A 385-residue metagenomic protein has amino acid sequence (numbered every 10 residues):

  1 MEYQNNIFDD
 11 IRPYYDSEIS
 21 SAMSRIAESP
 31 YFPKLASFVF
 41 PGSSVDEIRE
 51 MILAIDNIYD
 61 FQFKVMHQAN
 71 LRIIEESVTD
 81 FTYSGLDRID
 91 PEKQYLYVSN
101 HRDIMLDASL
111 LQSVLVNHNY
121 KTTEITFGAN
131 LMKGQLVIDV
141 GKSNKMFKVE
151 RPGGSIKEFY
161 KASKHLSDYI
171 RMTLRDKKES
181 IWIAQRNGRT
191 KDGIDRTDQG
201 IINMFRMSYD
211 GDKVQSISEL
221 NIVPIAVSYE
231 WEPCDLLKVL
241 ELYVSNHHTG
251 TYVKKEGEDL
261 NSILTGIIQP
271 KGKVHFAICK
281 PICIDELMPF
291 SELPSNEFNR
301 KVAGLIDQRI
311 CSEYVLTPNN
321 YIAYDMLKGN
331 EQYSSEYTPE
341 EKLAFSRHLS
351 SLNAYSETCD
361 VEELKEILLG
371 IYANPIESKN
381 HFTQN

Functional and structural regions predicted by a protein language model:
M1-Y95, H101-Q112, V116, I138 (+2 more regions): Membrane-anchoring hydrophobic helices of lipid-metabolizing enzymes
E2, E18, E28, E47 (+15 more regions): Glutamate identity and glutamate-enriched acidic tracts
D16-S17, I58, P152, Q199-D212 (+5 more regions): General structural signal for secondary-structure boundaries
D56, D60, G153, K157-Y160 (+2 more regions): Charge-dense, low-complexity intrinsically disordered segments
M66-N70, E75-I282, A354-Y355: Soluble catalytic domains of membrane acyltransferases
E230-K238, L242-G257, N261-S346: Long, C-terminal catalytic modules of enzymes
